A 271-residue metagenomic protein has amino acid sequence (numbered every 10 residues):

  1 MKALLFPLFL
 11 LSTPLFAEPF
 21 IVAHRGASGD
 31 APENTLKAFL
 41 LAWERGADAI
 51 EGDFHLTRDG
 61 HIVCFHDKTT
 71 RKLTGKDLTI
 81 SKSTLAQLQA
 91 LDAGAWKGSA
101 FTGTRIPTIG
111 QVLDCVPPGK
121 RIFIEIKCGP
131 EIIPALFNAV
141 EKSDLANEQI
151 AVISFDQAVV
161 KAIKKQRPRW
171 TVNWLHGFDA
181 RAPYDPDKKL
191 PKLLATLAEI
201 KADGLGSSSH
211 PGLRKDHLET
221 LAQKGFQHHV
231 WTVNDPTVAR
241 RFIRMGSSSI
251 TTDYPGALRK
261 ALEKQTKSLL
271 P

Functional and structural regions predicted by a protein language model:
M1-A3, D53: Non-catalytic effector/regulatory segments
A3-T13: Sec-dependent N-terminal signal peptides
T13-P271: Phosphate-group recognition and catalysis centered on beta-loop-alpha active-site segments
